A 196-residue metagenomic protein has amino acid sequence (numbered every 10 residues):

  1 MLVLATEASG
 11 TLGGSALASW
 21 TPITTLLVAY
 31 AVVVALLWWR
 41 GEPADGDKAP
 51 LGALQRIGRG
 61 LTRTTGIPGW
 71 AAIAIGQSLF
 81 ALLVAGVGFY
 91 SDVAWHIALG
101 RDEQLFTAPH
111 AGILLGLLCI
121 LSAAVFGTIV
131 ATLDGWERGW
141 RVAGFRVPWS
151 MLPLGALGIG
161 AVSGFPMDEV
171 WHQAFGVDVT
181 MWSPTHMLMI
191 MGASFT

Functional and structural regions predicted by a protein language model:
M1-A18: Short, strongly hydrophobic alpha-helical membrane anchors
L2-T6, L83-L99, I159-G176: C-terminal ends of transmembrane alpha-helices and the immediately adjacent extracellular/lumenal or cytosolic loop
I23-R40, A111-I129, L188-T196: Hydrophobic cores of alpha-helical transmembrane segments in multi-pass inner/ER membrane proteins, independent
L26-A31, G76-G88, L154-V162: Alpha-helical transmembrane segments
R40-A74, T132-M151: Membrane-interfacial, low-structure loops and terminal tails that flank and connect transmembrane helices in multi-pass
P43, A94-A98, S122-R141, P166-G176: Transmembrane alpha-helix boundary signature
E103, P109-L154: Membrane helical hairpin/interfacial module
Q104-F106, G139-A156, P166-T196: Membrane-interface helix-loop-helix junctions at boundaries between adjacent transmembrane segments
